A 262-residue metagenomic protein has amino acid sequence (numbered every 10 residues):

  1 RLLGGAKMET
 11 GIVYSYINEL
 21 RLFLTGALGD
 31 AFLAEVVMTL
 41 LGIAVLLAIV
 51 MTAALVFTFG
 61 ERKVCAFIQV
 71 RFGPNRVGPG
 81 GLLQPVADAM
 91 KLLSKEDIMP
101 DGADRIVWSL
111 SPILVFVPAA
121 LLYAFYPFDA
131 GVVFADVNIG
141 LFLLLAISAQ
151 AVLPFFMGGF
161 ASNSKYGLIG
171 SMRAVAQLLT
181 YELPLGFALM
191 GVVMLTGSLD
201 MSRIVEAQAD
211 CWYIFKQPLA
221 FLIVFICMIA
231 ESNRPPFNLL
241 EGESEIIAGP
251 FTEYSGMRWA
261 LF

Functional and structural regions predicted by a protein language model:
G4-F262: Selective transmembrane helix interface/packing segments
